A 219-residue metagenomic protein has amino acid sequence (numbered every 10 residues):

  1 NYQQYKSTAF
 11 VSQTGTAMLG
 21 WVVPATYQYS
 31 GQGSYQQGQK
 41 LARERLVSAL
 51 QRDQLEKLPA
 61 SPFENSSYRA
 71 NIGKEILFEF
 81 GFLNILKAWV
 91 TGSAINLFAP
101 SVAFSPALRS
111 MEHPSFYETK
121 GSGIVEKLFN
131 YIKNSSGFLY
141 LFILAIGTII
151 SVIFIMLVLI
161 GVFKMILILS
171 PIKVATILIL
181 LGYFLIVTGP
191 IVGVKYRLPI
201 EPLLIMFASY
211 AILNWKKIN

Functional and structural regions predicted by a protein language model:
N1-Q3, K164-M165, L180-V194: Transmembrane-helix signature of polytopic, lipid-linked glycan biosynthesis machinery
Q4-Y5, F98-V102, L167-I168, I191-V192 (+1 more regions): Short helix-capping/hinge motifs at transmembrane helix termini and TM-loop junctions
A9-K120: Membrane-proximal stem/loop segments at transmembrane-domain junctions that anchor or position
T26-Y27, T188-V194, Y210-K217: Juxtamembrane membrane-interface segments at transmembrane alpha-helix termini
F80-L83, K87-L180: Membrane-interface anchor segments at the N-terminal boundary of transmembrane helices in multi-pass membrane enzymes
I149-I150, V194-I212: Hydrophobic/aromatic-rich transmembrane helices and adjacent perimembrane loops
F163-K173, A208-N219: Membrane-interface junctions at the ends of membrane-embedded or membrane-associated helices
